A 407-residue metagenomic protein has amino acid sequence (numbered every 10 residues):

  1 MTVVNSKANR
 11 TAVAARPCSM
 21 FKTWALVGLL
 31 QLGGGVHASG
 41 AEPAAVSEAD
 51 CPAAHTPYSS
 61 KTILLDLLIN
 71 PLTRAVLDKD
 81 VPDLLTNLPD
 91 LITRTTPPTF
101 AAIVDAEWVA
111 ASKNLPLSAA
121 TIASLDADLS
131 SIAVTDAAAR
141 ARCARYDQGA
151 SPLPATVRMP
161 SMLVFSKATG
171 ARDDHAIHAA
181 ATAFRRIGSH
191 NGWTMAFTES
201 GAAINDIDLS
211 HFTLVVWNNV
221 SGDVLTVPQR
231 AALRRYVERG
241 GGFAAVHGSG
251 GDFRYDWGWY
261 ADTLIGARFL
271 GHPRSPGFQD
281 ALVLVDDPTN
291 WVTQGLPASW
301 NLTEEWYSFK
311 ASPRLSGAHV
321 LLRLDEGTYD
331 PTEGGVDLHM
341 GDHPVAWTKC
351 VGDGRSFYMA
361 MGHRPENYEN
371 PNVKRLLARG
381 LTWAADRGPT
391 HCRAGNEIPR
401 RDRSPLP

Functional and structural regions predicted by a protein language model:
M1-C18: N-terminal secretory signal peptides that target proteins for export/translocation
K22-G34: Bacterial N-terminal signal peptides
D83-R145: Compact alpha-helical subdomains of small soluble proteins
A137-H211, G395-L406: Aromatic-Pro/Gly-enriched surface loop or interdomain linker that acts as a lid/target-recognition segment
A144-A155, R186, H190, T328-D330 (+2 more regions): Extracellular ligand-binding/catalytic regions of CAZymes and related secreted enzymes and adhesion modules
H175-F253: Helical hinge/lid and interdomain linker segments adjacent to catalytic or ligand-binding clefts that mediate domain
D223-L296: A glycine-rich, often tryptophan-bearing local segment used as a flexible ligand/cofactor-contacting loop or short
S275-G352: Catalytic beta-strand/loop cores that center a nucleophilic Ser/Cys/Thr and support acyl-enzyme chemistry
